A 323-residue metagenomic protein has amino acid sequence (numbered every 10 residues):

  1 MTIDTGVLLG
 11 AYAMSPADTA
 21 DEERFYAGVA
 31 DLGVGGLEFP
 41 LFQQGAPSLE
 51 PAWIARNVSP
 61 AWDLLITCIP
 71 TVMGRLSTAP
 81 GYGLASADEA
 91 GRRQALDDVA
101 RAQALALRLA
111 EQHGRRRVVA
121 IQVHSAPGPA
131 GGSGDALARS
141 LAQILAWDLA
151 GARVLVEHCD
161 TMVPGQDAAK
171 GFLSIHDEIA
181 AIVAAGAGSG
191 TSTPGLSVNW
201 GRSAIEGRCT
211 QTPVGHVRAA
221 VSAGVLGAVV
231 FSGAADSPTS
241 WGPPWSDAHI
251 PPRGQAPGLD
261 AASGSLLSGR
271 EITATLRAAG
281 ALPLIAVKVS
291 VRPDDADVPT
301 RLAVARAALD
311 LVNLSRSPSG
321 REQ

Functional and structural regions predicted by a protein language model:
M1-R101, N199, L314-E322: N-terminal pre-domain/capping segments
T2-A13, V34-E38, D63-I66, V118-Q122 (+4 more regions): Structural preference for beta-strand elements that scaffold enzyme active sites
A13-D21, E38-W53, P129-S133, M162-L173 (+4 more regions): Acidic-and-aromatic substrate-binding clefts and catalytic sites of carbohydrate-active enzymes
A17-A27, A46-R56, R92, L96-L105 (+5 more regions): Well-ordered, non-membrane alpha-helical segments in soluble/globular domains
E23-G33, A46-T71, A104-R116, I144-A150 (+3 more regions): Acidic (Asp/Glu)-rich catalytic clusters
G81-T191, A303-V304: Active-site acidic/histidine proton-transfer and metal-coordination neighborhood in alpha/beta enzyme cores
Q143-W245: Acidic/histidine-rich catalytic cores of soluble enzymes
W241-Q323: C-terminal accessory extensions appended to soluble enzyme cores
